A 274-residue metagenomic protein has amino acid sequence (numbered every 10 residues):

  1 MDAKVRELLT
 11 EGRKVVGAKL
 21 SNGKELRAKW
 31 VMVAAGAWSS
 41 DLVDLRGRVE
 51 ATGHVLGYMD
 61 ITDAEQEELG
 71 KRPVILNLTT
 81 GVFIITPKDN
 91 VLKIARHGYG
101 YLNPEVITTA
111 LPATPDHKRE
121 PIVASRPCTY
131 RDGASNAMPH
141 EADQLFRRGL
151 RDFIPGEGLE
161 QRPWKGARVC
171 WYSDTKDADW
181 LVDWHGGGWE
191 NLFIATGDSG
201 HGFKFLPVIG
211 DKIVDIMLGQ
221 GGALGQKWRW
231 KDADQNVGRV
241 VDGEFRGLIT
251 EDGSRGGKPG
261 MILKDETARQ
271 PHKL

Functional and structural regions predicted by a protein language model:
M1-V16: A conserved short coil-to-beta-strand element within the FAD-binding core of flavoproteins
R13, L26-R27, H272: Structured loop/turn residues at beta-strand edges in well-structured enzyme cores
V15, V33, I209-I213: Conserved short hydrophobic patches within well-ordered secondary structure
E25-W30, A35-E190: Active-site substrate-recognition segment that forms the wall of the catalytic cavity or substrate channel
L145-L274: C-terminal catalytic lobe of FAD-dependent flavoproteins
